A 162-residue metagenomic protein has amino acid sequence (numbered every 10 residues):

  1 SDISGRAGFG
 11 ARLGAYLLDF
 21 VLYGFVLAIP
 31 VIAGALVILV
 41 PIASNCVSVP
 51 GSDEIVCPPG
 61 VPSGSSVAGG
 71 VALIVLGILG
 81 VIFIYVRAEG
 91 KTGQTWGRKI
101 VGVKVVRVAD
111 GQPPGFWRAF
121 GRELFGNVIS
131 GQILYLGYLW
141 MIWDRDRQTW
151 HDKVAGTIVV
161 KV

Functional and structural regions predicted by a protein language model:
S1-G24, C46-C57: Helix-coil boundary and N-terminal low-complexity module in membrane systems
S4-Y16, F20, I82-G102, P113 (+1 more regions): Juxtamembrane cytosolic face of transmembrane helices
L27-I78: Membrane-helix interface segments in multi-pass membrane proteins
G34-C46, K91-T92, W96, I100 (+1 more regions): Membrane-interfacial segments
R107-A109: Short, acidic, Ser/Thr-enriched surface-loop or helix-capping motifs
